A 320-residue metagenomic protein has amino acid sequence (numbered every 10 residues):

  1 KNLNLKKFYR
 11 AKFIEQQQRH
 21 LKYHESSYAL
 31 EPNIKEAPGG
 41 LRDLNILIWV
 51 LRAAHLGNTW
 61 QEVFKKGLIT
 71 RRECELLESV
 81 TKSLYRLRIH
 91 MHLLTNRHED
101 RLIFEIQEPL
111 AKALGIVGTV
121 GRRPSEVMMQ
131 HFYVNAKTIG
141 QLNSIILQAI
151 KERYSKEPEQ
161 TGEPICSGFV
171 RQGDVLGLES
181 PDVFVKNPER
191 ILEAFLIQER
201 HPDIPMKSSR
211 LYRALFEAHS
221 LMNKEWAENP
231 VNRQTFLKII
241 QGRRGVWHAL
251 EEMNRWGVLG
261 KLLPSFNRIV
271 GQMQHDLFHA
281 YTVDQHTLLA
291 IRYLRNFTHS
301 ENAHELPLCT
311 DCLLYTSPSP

Functional and structural regions predicted by a protein language model:
K1-H279: Non-catalytic interface/linker regions that flank or bridge core catalytic/transmembrane domains
V50-V63, F278-L314: Alpha-helical phosphate/pyrophosphate-handling elements in metalloenzyme active cores
Y315-P320: Conserved small/polar residues in nucleotide/adenosyl-binding loops
